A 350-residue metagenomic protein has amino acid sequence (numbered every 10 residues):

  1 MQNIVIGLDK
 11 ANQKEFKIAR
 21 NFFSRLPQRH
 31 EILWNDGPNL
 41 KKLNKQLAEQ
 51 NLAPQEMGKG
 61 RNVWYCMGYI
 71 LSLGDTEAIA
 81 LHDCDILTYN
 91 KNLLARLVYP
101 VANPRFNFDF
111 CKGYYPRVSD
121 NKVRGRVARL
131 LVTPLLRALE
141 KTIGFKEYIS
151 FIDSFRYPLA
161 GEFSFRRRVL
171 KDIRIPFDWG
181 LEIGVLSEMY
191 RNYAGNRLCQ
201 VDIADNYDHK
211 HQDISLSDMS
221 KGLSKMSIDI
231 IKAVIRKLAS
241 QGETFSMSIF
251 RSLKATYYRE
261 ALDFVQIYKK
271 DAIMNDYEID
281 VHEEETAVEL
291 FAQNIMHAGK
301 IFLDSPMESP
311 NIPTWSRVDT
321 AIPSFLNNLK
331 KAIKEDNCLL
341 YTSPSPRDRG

Functional and structural regions predicted by a protein language model:
L8-I18, G37-N39: A conserved acidic beta->alpha catalytic loop
F22-L73: Active-site-proximal specificity loops/subdomain of glycosyltransferases
T76-D85: Short beta-strand-to-loop acidic/aromatic patch adjacent to the donor-nucleotide binding site
K91-K112: Conserved donor-nucleotide/metal-binding helix-loop-beta segment in metal-dependent transferases, i.e., the alpha-helix
D109-R126: Short beta-strand-to-loop element that shapes/binds the nucleotide-sugar donor at the catalytic cleft/hinge
K122-I228: Conserved catalytic loops of nucleotide-sugar-dependent glycosyltransferases that act on lipid-linked
W179, I183-L340: C-terminal catalytic/acceptor-binding lobe
Y341-D348: Conserved small/polar residues in nucleotide/adenosyl-binding loops
